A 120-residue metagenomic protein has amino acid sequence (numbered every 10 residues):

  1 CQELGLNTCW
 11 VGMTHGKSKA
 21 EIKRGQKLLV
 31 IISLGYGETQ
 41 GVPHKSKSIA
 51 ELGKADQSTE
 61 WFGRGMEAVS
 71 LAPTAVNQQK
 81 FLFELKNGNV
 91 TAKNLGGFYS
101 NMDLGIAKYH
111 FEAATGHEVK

Functional and structural regions predicted by a protein language model:
C1-K120: Acidic, surface-exposed loops and disordered segments
